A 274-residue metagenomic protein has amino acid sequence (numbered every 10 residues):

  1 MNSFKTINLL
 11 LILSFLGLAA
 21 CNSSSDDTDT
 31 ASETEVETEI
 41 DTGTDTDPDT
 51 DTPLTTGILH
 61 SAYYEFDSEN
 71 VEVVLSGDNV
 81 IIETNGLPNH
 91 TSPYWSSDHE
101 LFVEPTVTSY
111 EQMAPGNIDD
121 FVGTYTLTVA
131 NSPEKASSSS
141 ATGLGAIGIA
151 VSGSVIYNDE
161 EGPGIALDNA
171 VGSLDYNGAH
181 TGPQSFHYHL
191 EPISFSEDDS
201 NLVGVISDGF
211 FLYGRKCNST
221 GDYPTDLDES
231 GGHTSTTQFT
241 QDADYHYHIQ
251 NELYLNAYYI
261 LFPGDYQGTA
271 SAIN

Functional and structural regions predicted by a protein language model:
M1-L9: Bacterial N-terminal signal peptides that target proteins for export
G17-A20: C-terminal motif of bacterial Sec signal peptides marking the signal peptidase cleavage site
N22-S25: Bacterial signal peptide processing site
E33, E37-G43, D47-I165: Solvent-exposed N-terminal domain segments of exported/luminal and surface proteins
Y125-V129, A150-S154, G182-F195, T240-L255: Extracellular/lumenal glycan-associated surfaces
I165-N177, T181-Y223: Short helix-loop boundary/capping segments
G172-Q184, D228-A243: Short, low-complexity cationic-aromatic patches
S230-N274: Long, compositionally biased interface segments
